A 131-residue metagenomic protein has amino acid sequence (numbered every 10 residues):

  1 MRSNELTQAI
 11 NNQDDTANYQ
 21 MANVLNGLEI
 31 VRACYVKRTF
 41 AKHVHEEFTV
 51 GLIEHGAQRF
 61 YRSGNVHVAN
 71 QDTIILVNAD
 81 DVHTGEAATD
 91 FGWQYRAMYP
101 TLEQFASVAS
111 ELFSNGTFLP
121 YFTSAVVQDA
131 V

Functional and structural regions predicted by a protein language model:
M1-N23: Extreme N-terminal tail/first-helix region
M1-N4, E103, A130-V131: Generic alpha-helical secondary structure signal
T7, N11, A106-S110, V131: Generic detector of well-ordered alpha-helical segments enriched in charged/polar residues, highlighting helical
N18-Y121: N-terminal regulatory/effector-sensing and dimerization cores that precede helix-turn-helix DNA-binding domains
T123-V131: An amphipathic alpha-helical interaction segment
